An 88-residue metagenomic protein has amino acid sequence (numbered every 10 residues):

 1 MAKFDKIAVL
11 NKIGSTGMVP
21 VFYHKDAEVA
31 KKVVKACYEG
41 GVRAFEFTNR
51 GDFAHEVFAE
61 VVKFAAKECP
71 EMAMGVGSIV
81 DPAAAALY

Functional and structural regions predicted by a protein language model:
M1-P82: Conserved N-terminal beta1-alpha1 strand-loop-helix module at the mouth
A84-L87: Catalytic core of soluble alpha/beta enzymes
